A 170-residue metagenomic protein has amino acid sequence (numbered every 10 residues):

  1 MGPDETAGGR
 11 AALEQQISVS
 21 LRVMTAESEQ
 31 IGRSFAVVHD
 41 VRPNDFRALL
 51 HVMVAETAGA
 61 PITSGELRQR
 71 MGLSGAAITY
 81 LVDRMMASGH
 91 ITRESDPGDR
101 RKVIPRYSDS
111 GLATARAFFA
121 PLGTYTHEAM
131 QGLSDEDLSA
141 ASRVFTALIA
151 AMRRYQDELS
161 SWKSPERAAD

Functional and structural regions predicted by a protein language model:
M1-H39: N-terminal leader segment of winged-helix/HTH proteins
S20, N44, D137-A140: Residue-level detector of well-ordered alpha-helical segments, enriched for hydrophobic/aromatic packing positions
R33-L73: N-terminal helix-turn-helix DNA-binding core of bacterial DNA-binding proteins
A76: Key DNA-contact positions within bacterial/archaeal DNA-binding proteins
D83-S139: Charged, amphipathic alpha-helical coiled-coil/dimerization segments
A120-D170: Terminal interaction helix/tail motif
